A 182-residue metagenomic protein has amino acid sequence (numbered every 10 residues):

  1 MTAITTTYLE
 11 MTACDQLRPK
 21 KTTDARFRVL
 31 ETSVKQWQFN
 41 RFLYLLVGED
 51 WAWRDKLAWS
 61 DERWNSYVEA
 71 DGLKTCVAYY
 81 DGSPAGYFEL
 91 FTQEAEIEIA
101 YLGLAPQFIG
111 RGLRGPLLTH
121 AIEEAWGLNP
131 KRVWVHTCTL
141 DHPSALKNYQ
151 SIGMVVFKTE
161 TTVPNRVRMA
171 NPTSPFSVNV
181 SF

Functional and structural regions predicted by a protein language model:
M1-I4, V163-F182: Acidic/histidine-enriched, glycine/proline-rich intrinsically disordered or flexible terminal extensions
M1-S33: Acyl-donor-binding surface of acyltransferase catalytic domains
K21-K56, P175-F176, S181: Short amphipathic alpha-helix that is part of the acyltransferase structural core
L57-E62, V68-T75, Y79-I97, Y101-P106: A conserved beta-strand-loop-helix scaffold within acyl/acetyltransferase catalytic domains
A85, V156-F157: Short hydrophobic beta-strand segments in globular cytosolic domains
L104, G110-A125, L146-S151: Conserved acetyl-CoA-binding loop-helix of GNAT-fold acetyltransferases
I109, V135-A145, T162-T173: Conserved beta-strand-loop-alpha-helix junction that forms the acyl-donor binding cleft
A125-T137: Conserved GNAT acetyl-CoA-binding A-motif
